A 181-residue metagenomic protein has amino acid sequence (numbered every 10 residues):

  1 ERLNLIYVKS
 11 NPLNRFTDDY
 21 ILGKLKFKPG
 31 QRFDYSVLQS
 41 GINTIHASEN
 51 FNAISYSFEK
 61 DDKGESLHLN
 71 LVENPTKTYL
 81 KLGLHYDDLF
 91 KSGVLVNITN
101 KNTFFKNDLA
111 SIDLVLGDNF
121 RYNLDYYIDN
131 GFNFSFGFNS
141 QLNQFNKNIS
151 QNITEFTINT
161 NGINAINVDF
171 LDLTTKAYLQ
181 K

Functional and structural regions predicted by a protein language model:
E1-L5, I21: Pro/Ala/Gly-rich low-complexity, hydrophilic intrinsically disordered segments
N4-S10, L80-L84: Disulfide-bonded cysteine-rich modules in secreted/extracellular proteins, activating on the conserved Cys frameworks
P12-I21: Flexible hinge/switch segments at interdomain interfaces of large molecular machines
R15, K26, Q31-K181: Gram-negative/organellar outer-membrane beta-barrel architecture
